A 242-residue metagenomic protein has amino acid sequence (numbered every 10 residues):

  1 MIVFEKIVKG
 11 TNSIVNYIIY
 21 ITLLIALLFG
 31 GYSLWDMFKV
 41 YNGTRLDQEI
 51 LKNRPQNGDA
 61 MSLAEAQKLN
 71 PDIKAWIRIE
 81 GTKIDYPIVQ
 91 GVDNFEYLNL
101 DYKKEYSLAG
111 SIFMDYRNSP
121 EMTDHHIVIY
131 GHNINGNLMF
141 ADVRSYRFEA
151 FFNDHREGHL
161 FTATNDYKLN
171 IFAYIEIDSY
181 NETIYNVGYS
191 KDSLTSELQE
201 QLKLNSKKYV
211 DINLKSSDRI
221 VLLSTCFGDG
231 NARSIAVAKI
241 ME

Functional and structural regions predicted by a protein language model:
M1-S13: N-terminal Lys/Arg-rich, disordered targeting/topogenic segments
T11-L28: Alpha-helical transmembrane segments
L27-E242: Solvent-exposed, non-transmembrane regions of membrane-associated and secreted proteins
